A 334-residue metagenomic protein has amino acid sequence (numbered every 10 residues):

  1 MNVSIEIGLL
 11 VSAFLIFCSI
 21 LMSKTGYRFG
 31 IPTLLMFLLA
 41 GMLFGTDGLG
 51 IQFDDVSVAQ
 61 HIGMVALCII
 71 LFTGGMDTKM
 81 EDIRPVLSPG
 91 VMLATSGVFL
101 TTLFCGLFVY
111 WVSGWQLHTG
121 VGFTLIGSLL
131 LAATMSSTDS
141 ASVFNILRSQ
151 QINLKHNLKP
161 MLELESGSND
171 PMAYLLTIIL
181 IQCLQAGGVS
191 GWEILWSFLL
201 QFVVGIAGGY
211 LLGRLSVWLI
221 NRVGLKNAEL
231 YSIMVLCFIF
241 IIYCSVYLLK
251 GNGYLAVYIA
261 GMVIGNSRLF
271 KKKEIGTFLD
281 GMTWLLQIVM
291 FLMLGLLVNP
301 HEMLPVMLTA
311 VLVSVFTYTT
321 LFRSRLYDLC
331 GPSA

Functional and structural regions predicted by a protein language model:
M1-A334: Transmembrane helical cores of multi-pass secondary ion antiporters/exchangers
